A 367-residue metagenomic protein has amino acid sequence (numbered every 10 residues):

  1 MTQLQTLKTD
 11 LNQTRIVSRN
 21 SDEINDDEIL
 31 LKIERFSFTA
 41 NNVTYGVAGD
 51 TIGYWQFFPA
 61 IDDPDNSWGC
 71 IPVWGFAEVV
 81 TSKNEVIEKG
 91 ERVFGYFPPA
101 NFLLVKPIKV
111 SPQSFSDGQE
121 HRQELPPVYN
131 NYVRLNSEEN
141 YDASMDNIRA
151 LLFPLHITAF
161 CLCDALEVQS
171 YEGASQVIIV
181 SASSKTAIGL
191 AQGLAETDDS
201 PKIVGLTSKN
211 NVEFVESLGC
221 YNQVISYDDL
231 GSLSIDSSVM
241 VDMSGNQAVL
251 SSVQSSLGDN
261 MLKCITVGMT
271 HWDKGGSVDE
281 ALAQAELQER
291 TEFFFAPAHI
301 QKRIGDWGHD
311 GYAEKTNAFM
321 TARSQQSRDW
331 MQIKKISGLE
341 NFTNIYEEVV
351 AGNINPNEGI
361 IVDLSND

Functional and structural regions predicted by a protein language model:
K8-N42, V47: A short N-terminal beta-strand-loop micro-motif at the entrance of redox/enzyme domains
I24-F36, D50-L103: Glycine-rich beta-strand-centered segment in the early N-terminal region that forms part of a ligand/cofactor-binding
Y96-S175: NAD(P)H dinucleotide-binding glycine-rich loop of Rossmann-like/cofactor-binding domains, especially the beta1-alpha1
A187-I188: N-terminal Rossmann-fold NAD(P) dinucleotide-binding loop
A195-L250: Adenosine-nucleotide cofactor-binding segment
N222-G231, F295-A296, K334-G338: Short acidic-hydrophobic, aromatic-tinged amphipathic segments that line or gate anion-handling sites
S252-A322: Glycine-rich phosphate-binding loop and adjacent beta-alpha segment of Rossmann(oid) nucleotide-cofactor-binding
I300-D367: C-terminal hydrophobic helical "lid"/dimerization subdomain of Rossmann-like NAD(P)H-dependent oxidoreductases
